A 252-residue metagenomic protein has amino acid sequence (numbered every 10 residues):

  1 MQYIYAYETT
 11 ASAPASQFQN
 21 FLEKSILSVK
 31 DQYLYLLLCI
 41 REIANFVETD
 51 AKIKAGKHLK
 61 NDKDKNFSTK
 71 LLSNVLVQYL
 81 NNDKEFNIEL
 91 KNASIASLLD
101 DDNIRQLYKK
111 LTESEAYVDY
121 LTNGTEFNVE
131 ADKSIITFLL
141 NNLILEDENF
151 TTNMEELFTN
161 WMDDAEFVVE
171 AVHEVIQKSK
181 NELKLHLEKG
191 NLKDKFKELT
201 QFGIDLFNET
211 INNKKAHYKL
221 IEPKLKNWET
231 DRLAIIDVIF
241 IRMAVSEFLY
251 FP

Functional and structural regions predicted by a protein language model:
M1-P252: Class I Rossmann-like S-adenosyl-L-methionine
